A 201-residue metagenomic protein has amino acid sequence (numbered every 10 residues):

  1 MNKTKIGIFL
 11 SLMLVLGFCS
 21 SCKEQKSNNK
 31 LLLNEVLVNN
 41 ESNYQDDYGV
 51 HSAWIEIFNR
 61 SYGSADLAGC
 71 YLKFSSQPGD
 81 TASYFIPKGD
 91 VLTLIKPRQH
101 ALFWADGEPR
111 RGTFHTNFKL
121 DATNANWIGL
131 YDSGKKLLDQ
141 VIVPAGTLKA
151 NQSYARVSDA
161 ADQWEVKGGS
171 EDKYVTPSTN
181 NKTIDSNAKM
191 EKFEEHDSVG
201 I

Functional and structural regions predicted by a protein language model:
M1-N28: Bacterial Sec-dependent N-terminal signal peptides
N2-I6, Y174-P177, N181: A detector of low-complexity, intrinsically disordered, Ser/Thr/Gly/Pro/Ala-rich segments
L10-L12, T179, A188: N-terminal regions of proteins, emphasizing targeting and processing segments when present
C22-V166, T183-I201: Activation on beta-sandwich/Ig-like modules and their edge loops
E165-E171, V175-P177: Mixed-charge intrinsically disordered linker/loop segments at interdomain junctions
